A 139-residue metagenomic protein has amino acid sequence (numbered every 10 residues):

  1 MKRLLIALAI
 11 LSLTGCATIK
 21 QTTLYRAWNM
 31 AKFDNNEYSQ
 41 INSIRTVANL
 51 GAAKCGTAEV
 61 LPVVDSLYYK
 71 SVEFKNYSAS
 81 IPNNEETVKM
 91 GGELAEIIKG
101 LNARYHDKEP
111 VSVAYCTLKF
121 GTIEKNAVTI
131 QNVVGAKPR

Functional and structural regions predicted by a protein language model:
M1-L4: Positively charged n-region of N-terminal signal peptides that target proteins for export
T14-G15: C-terminal motif of bacterial Sec signal peptides marking the signal peptidase cleavage site
I19-N29, T46, L50, H106-D107: Short, charged/polar, low-complexity loop and linker segments that flank or interrupt alpha-helical bundles
T23-A31, E93, G100: Long, charged/polar, soluble alpha-helical segments
F33, E37-Q40, V47-T87: Alpha-helical segments in soluble extracytoplasmic regions
D34, I97-R139: C-terminal amphipathic alpha-helix
I41, A48, V64, S71 (+3 more regions): Generic L/I/V-rich hydrophobic alpha-helical segments across diverse proteins
Y68-C116: Long, amphipathic, charge-rich alpha-helical segments that form helical bundles/coiled-coils
